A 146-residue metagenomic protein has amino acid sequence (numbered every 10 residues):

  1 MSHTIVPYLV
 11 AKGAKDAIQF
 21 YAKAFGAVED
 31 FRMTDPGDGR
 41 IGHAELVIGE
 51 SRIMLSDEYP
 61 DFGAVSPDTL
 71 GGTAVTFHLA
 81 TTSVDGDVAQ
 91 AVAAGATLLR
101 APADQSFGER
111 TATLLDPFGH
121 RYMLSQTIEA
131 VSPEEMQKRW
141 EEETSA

Functional and structural regions predicted by a protein language model:
M1-Y8, I18-P117, S125-A146: Vicinal oxygen chelate
A11-K15: Short acidic-aromatic low-complexity motifs
